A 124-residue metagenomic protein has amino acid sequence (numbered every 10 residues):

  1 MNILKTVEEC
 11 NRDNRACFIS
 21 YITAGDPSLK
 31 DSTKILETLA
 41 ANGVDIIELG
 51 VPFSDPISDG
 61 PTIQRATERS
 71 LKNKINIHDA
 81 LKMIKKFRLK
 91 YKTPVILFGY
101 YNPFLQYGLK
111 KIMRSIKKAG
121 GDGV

Functional and structural regions predicted by a protein language model:
M1-I19, I84-L89: N-terminal amphipathic alpha-helix/helix-capping segment at the start of soluble metabolic enzymes
N2-T6, I47, V51, K92: Glycine-rich, aromatic-flanked loop segments that form ligand/cofactor-binding clefts across common enzyme folds
D13-F18, G43-D45, L89-V95, G121-D122: Short, well-ordered coil/turn segments that N-cap beta-strands
F18-S32, I96-G108: Active-site mouth loops of central-metabolism enzymes
S20, L39, I47-G50, I116: Conserved, mostly hydrophobic/aromatic
P27-L29, D45-I77, P103: Glycine-rich, proline-tolerant flexible connector loops at the mouths of alpha/beta enzymes
K34, T38: Short glycine/proline-centered loop/turn elements that form peptide/ligand docking sites
Q64-A119: Glycine/small-residue-rich loop that forms an oxyanion/phosphate-binding "nest" at active or ligand-binding sites
